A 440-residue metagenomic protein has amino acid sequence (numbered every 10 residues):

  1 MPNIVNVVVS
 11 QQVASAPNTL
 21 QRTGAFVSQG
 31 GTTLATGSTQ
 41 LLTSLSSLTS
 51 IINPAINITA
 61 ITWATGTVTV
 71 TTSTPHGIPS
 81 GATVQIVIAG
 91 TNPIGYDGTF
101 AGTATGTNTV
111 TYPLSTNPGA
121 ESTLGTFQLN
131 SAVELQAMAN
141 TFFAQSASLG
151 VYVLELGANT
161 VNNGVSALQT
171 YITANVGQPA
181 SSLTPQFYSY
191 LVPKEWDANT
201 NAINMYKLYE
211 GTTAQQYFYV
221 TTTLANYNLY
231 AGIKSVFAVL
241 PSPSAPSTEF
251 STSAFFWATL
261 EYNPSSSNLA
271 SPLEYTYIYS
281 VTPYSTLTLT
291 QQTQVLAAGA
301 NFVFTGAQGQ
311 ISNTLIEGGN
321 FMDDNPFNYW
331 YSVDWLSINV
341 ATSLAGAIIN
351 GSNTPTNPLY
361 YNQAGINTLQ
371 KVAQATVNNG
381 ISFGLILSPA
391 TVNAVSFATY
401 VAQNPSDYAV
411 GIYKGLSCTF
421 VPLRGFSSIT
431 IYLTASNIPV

Functional and structural regions predicted by a protein language model:
M1-T62, H76-S80, I86-V87, T126-V440: Surface-exposed assembly/interface segments
P54-Q85, A89-N130: Small/polar beta-strand repeat architecture
